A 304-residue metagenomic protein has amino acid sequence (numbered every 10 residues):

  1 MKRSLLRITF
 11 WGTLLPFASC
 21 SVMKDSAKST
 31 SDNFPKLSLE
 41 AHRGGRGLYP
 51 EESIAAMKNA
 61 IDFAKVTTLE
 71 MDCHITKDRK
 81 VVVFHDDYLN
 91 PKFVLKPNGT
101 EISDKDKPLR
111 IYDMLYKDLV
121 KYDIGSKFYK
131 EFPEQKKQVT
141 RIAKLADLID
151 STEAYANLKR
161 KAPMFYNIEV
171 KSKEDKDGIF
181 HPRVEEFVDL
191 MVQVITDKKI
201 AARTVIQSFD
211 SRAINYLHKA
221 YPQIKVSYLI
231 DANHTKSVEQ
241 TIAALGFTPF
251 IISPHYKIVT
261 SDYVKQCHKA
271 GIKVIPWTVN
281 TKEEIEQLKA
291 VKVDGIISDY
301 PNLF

Functional and structural regions predicted by a protein language model:
M1-D32: Bacterial Sec-dependent N-terminal signal peptides
C20-F304: Phosphate-group recognition and catalysis centered on beta-loop-alpha active-site segments
